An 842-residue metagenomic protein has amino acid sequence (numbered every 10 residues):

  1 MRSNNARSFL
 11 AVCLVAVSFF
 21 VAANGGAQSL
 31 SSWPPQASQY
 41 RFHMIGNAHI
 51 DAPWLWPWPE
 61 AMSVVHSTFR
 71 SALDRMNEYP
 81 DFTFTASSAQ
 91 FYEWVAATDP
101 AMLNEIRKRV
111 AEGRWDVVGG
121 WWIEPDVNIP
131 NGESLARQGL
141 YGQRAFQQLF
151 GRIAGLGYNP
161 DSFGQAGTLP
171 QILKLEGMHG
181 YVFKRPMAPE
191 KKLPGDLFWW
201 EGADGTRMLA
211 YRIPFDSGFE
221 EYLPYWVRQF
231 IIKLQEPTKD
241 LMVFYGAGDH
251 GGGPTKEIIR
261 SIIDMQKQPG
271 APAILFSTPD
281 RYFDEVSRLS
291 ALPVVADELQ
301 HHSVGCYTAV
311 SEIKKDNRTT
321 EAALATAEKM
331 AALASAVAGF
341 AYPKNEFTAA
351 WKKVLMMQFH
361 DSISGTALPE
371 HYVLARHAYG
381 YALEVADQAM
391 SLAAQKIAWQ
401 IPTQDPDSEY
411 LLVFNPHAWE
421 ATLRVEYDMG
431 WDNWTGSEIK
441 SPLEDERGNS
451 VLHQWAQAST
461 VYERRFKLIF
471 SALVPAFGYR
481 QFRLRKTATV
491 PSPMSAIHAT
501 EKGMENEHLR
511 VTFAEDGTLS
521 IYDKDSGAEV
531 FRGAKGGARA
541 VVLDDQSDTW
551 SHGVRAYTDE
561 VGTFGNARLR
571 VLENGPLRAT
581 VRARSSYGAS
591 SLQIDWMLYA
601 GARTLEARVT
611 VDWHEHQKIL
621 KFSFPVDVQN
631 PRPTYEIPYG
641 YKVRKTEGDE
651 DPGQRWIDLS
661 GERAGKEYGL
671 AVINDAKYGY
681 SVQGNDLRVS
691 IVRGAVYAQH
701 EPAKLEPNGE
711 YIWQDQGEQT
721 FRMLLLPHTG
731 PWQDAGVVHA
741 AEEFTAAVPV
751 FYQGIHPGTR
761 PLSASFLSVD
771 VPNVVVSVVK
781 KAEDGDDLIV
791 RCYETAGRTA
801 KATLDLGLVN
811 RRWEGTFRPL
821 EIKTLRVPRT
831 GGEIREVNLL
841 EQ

Functional and structural regions predicted by a protein language model:
A11-A22: Bacterial N-terminal signal peptides
Q28-Q138, F146-Q148, M178, A325-T326: N-terminal catalytic cores of secreted or lumenal carbohydrate-active enzymes
G46, F84-E93, T98, K174 (+6 more regions): C-terminal domain-boundary segment and adjacent tail
E105-G113, E133, A166-G218: Surface-exposed loop and adjacent secondary-structure segments within mature catalytic domains
V127-A145, P214-K233, R555, A579: Alpha-helical scaffold elements lining the catalytic groove of polysaccharide deacetylases
L135-T168, L175, R228-F244: CE4/NodB-like, metal-dependent polysaccharide N-deacetylase domain that modifies extracellular/periplasmic N-acetylated
L169-L175, P194-L197, Q229, I263 (+8 more regions): C-terminal (or distal) subdomains of carbohydrate-active enzymes
L289-Q400, D407, D734, A740-V748: Metal- or metallocofactor-binding catalytic centers and their adjacent structured scaffolds across diverse enzyme
